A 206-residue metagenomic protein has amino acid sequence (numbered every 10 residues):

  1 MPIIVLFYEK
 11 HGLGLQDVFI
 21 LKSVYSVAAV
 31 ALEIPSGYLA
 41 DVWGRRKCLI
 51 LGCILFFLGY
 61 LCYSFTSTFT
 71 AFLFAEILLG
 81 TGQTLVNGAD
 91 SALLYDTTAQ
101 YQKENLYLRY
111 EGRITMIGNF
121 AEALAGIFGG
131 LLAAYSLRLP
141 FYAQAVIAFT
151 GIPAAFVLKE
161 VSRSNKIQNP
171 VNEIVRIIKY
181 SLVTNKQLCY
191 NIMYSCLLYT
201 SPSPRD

Functional and structural regions predicted by a protein language model:
I54-S67: C-terminal ends and interior cores of transmembrane alpha-helices in multi-pass membrane transporters/permeases
F65-E76: Helix-loop junctions at membrane interfaces in 12-TM secondary transporters
L79-G118: Cytoplasmic helix-loop-helix junction between adjacent transmembrane helices in 12-TM secondary transporters
L124-F141: Transmembrane alpha-helix termini and helix-breaking/packing motifs in multi-pass membrane transporters
P140-A155: Symmetry-related core transmembrane helices of the 12-TM Major Facilitator Superfamily/SLC fold
E160-I192: Juxtamembrane intracellular "pre-TM" segments in multi-pass secondary transporters
Y199-D206: Conserved small/polar residues in nucleotide/adenosyl-binding loops
